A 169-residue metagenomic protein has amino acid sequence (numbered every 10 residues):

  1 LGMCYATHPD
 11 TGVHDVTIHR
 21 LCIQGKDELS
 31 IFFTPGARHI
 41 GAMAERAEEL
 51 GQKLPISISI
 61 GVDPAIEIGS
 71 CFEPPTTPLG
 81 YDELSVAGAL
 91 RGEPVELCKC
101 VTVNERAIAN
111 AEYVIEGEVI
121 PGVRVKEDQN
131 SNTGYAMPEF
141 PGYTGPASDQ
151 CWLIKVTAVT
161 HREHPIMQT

Functional and structural regions predicted by a protein language model:
L1-S59: Internal mixed beta-strand/loop scaffold within catalytic domains of large alpha/beta enzymes
D63-T169: Charged, compositionally biased interaction regions
